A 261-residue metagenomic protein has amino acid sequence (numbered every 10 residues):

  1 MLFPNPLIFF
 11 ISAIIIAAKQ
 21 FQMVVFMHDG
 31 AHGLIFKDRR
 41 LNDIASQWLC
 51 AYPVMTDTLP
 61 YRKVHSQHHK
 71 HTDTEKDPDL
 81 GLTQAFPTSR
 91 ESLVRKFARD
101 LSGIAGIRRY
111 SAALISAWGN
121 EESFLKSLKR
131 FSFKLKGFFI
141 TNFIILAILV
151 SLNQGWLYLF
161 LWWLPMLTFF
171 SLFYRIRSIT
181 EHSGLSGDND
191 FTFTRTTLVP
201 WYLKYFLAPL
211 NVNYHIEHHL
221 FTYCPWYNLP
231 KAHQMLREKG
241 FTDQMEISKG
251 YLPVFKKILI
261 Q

Functional and structural regions predicted by a protein language model:
M1-A17, F26, A51, M55-F160 (+1 more regions): Non-catalytic, topology-defining segments of multipass membrane proteins
A17-M27, F97, I104-R109, W162-N189: Transmembrane alpha-helical segments that form the membrane-embedded catalytic/substrate-channel core of multi-pass
A18, A45, I140-T141, T168: Membrane-embedded alpha-helical segments of multi-pass membrane proteins, especially the transmembrane helices
M23-H32, Y61-D73, I176-G184, A208-C224: Histidine-centered catalytic micro-motifs
A31, I35-F36, N189, P225-W226: Active-site-flanking alpha-helical
I35-P53, D77-E91, R95, D190-K204: Juxtamembrane helix-capping/reentrant segments at transmembrane boundaries
L185-N189, L220-F221, K231-H233, R237-K239: Polar-ligand-bearing catalytic/cofactor-coordination segments of membrane-embedded or membrane-tethered inner-membrane
